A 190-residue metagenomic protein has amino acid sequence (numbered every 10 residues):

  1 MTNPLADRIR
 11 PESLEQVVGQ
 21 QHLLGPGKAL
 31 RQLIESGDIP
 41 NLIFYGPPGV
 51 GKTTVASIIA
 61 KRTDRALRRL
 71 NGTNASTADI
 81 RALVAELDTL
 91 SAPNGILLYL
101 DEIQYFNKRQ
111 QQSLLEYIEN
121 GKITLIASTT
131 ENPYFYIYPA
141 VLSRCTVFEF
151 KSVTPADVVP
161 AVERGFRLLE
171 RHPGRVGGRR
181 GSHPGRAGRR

Functional and structural regions predicted by a protein language model:
T2-N3, Q32-L70, A85-D88, L115-N120: Walker A/P-loop
L23-G27, R65-L97, K108: Short glycine-rich substrate-engagement loop in P-loop NTPases that contacts/grips substrate
I34, L100, R109-P133, P139-S143: Conserved catalytic/switch belt of AAA+ P-loop NTPases
R65, Y138-V153: A short helix-turn-beta junction within AAA+ P-loop NTPase domains corresponding to the substrate/partner-engaging
N71-T73, T146-V159: Conserved AAA+ ATPase "SRH/arginine-finger" region at the nucleotide-binding site
R144, F148, P160-R171: Conserved AAA+ ATPase "sensor/coupling" helix adjacent to the nucleotide-binding pocket
H172-G185: Short conserved motifs of the RecA-like P-loop NTPase core
R186-R190: The conserved phosphate-sensing helix
